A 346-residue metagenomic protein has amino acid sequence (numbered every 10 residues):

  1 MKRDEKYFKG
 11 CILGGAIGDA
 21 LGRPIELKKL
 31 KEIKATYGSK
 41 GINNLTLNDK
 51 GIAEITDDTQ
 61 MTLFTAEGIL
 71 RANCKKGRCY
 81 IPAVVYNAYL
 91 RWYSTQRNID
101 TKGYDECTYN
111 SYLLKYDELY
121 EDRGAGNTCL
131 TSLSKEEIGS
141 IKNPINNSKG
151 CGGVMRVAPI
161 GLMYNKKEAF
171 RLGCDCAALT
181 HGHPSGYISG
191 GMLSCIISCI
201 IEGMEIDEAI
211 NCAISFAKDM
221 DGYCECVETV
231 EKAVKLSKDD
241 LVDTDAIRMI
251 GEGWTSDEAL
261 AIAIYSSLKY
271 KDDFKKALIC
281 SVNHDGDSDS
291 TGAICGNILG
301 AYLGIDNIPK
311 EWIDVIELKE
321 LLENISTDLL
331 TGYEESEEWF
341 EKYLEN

Functional and structural regions predicted by a protein language model:
M1-N346: Structured, active/binding-site neighborhoods that engage oxygen-rich ligands
